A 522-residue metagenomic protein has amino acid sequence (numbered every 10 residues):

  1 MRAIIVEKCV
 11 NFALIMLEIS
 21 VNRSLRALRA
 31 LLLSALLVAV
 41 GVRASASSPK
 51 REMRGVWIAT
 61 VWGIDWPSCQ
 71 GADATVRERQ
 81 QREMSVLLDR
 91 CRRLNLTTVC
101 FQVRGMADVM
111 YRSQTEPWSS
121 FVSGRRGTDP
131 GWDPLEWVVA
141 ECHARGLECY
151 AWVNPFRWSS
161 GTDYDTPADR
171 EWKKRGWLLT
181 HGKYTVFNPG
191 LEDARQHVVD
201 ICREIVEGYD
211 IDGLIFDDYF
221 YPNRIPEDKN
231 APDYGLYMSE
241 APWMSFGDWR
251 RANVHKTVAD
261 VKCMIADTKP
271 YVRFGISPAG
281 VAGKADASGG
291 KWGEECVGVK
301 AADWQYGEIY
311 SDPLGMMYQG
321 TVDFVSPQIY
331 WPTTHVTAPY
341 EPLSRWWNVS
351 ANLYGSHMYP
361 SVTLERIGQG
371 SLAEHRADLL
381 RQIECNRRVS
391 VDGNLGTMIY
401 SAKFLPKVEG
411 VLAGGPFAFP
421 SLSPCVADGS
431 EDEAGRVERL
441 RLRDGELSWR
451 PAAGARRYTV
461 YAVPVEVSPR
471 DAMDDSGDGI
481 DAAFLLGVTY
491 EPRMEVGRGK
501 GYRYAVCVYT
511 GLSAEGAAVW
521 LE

Functional and structural regions predicted by a protein language model:
A59-R79, F156-E204: Active-site-adjacent "subsite" loops/lids of carbohydrate-active enzymes
R82-A107: Catalytic domains of carbohydrate-active enzymes, especially glycoside hydrolases
V109-S123, R157-G182, Y219-A241, A287-A301: Aromatic- and acidic-residue-enriched segments that line the glycan-binding/catalytic groove of carbohydrate-active
G208, G213, P222-C296, Y306-V322: Active-site neighborhood of glycoside hydrolase catalytic domains
P313, T321-H335, Y354-D428: Substrate-binding cleft of secreted/luminal carbohydrate-active enzymes
G415-A453, S513-E522: Pro/Thr/Ser/Gly-rich low-complexity, intrinsically disordered linker/stalk tracts
T459-G499: Recognizes extended acidic, P/S/T-rich segments that occur within or adjacent to Ig-like beta-sandwich modules
G497-L512: Beta-strand-rich modules
